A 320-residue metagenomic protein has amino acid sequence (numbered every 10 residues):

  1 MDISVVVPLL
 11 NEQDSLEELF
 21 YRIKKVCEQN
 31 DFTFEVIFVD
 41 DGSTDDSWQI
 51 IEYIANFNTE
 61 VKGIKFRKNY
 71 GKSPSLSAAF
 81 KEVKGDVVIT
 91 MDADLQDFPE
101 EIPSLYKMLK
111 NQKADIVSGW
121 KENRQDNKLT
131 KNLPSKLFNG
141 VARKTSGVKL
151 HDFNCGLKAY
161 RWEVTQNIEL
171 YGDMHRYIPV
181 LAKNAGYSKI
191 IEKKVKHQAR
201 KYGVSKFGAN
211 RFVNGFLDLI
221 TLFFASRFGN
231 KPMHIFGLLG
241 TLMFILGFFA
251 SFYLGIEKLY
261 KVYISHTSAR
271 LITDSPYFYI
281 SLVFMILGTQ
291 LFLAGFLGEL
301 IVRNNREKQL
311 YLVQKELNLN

Functional and structural regions predicted by a protein language model:
D2-S4, E35: Cell-envelope/extracellular polymer assembly enzymes that use nucleotide-activated donors
E12-C27: Short, well-formed alpha-helical segments that are part of the catalytic scaffolds of diverse glycosyltransferases
D14-E17, D45-I54: Acidic helix N-cap motif at the loop->helix transition within catalytic regions of sugar-transfer enzymes
K24, F32-G42, I64-K65: Short beta-strand/loop segment that forms part of the nucleotide-sugar
D40-Q49, L95-Q96: A conserved acidic beta->alpha catalytic loop
Y53, K62-K68, K72-E82, V87 (+4 more regions): Acceptor/aglycone-binding surface of glycosyltransferases and processive sugar-polymer synthases
V180-N320: Hydrophobic helical membrane-anchoring modules
